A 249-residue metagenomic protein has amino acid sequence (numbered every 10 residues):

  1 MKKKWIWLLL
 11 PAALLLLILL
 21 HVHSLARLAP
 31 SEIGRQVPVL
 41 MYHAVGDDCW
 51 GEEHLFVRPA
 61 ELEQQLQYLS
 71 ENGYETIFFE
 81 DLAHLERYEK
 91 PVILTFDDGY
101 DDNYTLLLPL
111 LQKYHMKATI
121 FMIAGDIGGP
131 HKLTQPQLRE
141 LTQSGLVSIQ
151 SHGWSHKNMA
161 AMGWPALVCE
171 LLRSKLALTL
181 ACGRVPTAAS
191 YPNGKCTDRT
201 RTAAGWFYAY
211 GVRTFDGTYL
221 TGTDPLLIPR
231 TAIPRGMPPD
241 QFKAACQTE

Functional and structural regions predicted by a protein language model:
M1-L14: N-terminal Sec-pathway targeting helices
W5-L8, L19-T95, Y100-D102, S144 (+1 more regions): C-terminal active-site subregion of NodB/CE4 polysaccharide deacetylases
H43, Q150-H152, H156: Histidine-centered divalent metal-coordination motifs
S70, L108-M116, L133-Q150, G205 (+1 more regions): Acidic (Asp/Glu)-rich catalytic clusters
I93, T119-F121, S148-Q150, T187-A188: A structural signal for isolated positions on well-ordered beta-strands in alpha/beta enzyme cores
F96-K132, Q143, A161: N-terminal/domain-start segments enriched in small and hydrophobic, helix-friendly residues, covering either
F121-I123, H152, T214: Generic beta-sheet signal
G129-E140, Q241, A245-E249: Ligand-binding grooves and catalytic loops that recognize ribose/phosphate and carbohydrate rings, and esterified lipid
